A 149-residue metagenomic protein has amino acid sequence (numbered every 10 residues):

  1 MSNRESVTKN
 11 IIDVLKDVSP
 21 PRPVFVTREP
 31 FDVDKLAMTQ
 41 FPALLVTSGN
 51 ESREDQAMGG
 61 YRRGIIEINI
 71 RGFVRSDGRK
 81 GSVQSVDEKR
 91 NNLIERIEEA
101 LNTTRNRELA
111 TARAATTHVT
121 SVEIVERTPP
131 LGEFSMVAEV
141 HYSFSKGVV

Functional and structural regions predicted by a protein language model:
M1-K35, T39-Q40, S48-V149: Charged, amphipathic alpha-helical segments and their flanking helix caps
